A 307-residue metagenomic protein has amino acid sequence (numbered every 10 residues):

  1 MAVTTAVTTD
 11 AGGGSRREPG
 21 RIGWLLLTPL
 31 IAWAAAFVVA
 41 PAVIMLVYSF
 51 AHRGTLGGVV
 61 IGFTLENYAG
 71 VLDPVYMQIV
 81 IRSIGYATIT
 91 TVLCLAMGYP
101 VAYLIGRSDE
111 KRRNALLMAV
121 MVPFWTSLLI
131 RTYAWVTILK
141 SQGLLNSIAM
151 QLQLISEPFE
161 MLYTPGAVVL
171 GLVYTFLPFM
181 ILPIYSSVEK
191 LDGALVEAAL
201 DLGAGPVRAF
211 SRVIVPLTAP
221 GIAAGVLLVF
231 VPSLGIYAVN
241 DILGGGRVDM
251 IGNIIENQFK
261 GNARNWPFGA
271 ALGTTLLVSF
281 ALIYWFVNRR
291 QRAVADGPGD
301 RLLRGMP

Functional and structural regions predicted by a protein language model:
M1-M45, N114, M118, P307: N-terminal signal-anchor/first transmembrane alpha helix
A2-D10, G14, W24, A51 (+2 more regions): C-terminal transmembrane helix and the adjacent membrane-cytosol boundary/short C-terminal tail of inner/organellar
V7-D10, G14-E18, I89-M121, T137 (+3 more regions): Transmembrane-helix boundary motif in ABC transporter permease subunits
G12-G13, L65, T132-V173, V207 (+1 more regions): Membrane-interfacial helix termini and adjacent extracytoplasmic/periplasmic loops of multi-pass transporters
G23-L27, V101-W135, V196-E197, F210-S211 (+2 more regions): Cytoplasmic-entry segments and transmembrane alpha-helices of multi-pass inner-membrane transporters
P29-A40, M118, V122, Y174-G193 (+1 more regions): Transmembrane alpha-helices
V39-Y76, I138-G143, G244-G246: Short membrane-interfacial helix/loop motifs at transmembrane-helix boundaries
T55-I61, Y237-R264: Glycine-rich helix-loop "coupling/hinge" segments at transmembrane-helix boundaries in multipass transporters
